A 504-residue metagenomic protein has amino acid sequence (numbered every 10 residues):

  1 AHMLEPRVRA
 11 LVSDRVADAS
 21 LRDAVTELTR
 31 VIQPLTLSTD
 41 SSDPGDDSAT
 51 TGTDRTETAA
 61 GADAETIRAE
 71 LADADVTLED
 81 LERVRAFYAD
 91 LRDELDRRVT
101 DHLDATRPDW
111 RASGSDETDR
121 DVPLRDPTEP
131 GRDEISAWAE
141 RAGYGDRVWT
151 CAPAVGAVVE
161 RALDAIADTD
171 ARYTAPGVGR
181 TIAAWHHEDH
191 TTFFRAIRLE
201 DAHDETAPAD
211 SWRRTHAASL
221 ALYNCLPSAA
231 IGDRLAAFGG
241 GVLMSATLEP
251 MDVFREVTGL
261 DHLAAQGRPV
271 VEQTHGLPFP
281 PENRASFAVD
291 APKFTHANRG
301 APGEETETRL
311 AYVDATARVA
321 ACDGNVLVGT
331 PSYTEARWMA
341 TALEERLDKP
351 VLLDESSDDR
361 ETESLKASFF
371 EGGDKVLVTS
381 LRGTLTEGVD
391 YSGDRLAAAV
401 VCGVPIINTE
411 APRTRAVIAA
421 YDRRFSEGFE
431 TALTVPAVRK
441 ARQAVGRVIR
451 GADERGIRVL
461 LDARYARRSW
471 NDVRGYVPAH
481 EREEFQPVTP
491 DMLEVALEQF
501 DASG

Functional and structural regions predicted by a protein language model:
A1-T308, V313-V326, P331-T334, W338-E345: Conserved coupling segment at the C-terminus of the helicase ATP-binding
G239-L243, R268-E272, S286, N325-L327 (+4 more regions): Beta-sheet entry/capping signal
P250-M251, R255-A265, A342-R346, S392-A397 (+2 more regions): Short secondary-structure boundary/capping segments
G267-L277, P350-T362, E483-F500: A generic structural motif
P281-R284, D359-K366, N408-R415, V488-A496: Short, charged, surface-exposed secondary-structure boundary motifs
D290-P302, E361-R464: Conserved RecA-like P-loop NTPase helicase motor core
A311, L343-S368, G372: Conserved C-terminal RecA-like helicase domain
L460-G504: N-terminal targeting/trafficking signals and adjacent low-complexity tails
